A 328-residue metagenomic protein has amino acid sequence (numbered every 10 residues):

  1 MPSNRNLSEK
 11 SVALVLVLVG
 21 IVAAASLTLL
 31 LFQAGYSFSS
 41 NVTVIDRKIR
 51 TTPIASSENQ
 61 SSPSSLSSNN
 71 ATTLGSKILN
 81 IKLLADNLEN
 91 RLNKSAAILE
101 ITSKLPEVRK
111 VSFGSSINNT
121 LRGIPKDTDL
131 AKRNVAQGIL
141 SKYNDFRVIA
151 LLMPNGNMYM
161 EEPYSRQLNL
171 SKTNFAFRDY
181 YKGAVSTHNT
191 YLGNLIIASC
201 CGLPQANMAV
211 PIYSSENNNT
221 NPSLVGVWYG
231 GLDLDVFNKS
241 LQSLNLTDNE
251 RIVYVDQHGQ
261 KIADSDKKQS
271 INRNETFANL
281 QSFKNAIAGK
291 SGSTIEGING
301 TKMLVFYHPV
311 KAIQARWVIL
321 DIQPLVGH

Functional and structural regions predicted by a protein language model:
L7-S65, N69: Extreme N-terminal signal-anchor transmembrane helix of membrane signaling/transducer proteins, especially in bacteria
V44-S57, N274-H328: Extracellular/periplasmic juxtamembrane segments that couple receptor/chemosensory ectodomains to their
N59, T72-N189: Extracytoplasmic/periplasmic sensory segments of membrane signal-transduction proteins
D129-Y143, N174, V227-I271, F277-N279 (+1 more regions): Solvent-exposed, extracytoplasmic
K142-D145, N155-L234, K290-K302: Extracytoplasmic/periplasmic ligand-binding sensor regions of membrane-associated signaling proteins
I149, V210, I252-V253, G259 (+1 more regions): Generic short beta-strand
M153-M160, N217, I252-I262: Short, glycine-anchored, charge-dense loop/turn motifs used at functional sites
N194-L195, K239-S243, F306: Short beta-alpha junctions and helix-cap segments that line functional grooves
